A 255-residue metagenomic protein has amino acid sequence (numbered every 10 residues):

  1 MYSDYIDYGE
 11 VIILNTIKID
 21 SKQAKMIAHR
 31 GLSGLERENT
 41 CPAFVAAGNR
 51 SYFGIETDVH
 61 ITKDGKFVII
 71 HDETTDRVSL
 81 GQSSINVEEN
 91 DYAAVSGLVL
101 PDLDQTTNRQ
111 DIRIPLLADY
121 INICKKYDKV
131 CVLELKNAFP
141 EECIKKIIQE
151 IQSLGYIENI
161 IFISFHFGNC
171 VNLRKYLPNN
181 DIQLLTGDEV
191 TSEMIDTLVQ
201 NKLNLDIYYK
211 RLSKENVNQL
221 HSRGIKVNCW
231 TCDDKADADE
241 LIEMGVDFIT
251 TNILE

Functional and structural regions predicted by a protein language model:
M1-E255: Phosphate-group recognition and catalysis centered on beta-loop-alpha active-site segments
